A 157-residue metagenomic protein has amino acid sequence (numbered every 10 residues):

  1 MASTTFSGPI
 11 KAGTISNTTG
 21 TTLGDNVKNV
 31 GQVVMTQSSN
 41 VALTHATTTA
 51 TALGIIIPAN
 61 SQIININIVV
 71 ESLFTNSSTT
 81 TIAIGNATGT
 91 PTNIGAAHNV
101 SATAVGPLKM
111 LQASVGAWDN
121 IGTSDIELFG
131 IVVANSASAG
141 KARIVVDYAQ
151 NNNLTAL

Functional and structural regions predicted by a protein language model:
A2-L157: Surface-exposed, low-hydrophobicity beta-strand/loop segments enriched in small/polar/acidic residues
